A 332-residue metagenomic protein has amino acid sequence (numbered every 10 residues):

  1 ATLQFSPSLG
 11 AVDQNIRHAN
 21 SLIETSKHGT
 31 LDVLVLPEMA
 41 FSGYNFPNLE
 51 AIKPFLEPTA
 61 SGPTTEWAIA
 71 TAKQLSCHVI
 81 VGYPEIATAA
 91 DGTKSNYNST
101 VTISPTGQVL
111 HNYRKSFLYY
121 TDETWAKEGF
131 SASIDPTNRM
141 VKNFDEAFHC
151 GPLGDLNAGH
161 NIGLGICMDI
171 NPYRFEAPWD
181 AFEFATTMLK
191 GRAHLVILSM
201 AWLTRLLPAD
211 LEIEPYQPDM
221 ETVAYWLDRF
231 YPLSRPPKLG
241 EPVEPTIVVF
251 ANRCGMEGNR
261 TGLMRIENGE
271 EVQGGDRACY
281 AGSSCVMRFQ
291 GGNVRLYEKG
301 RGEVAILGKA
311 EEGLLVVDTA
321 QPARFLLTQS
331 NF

Functional and structural regions predicted by a protein language model:
A1-S6: Short beta-strand segments enriched in small/hydrophobic residues
P7-V12, R174: Acidic/histidine-rich helix-loop elements that form or flank divalent-metal/phosphate-binding sites at the catalytic
V12, S21-S116, Y120-T121, W202-I247 (+1 more regions): Cys-nucleophile CN-hydrolase/nitrilase-fold catalytic domain and related Cys-dependent amidase chemistry that acts on
I16-L31, P152, E183-K190: Short amphipathic alpha-helices and their capping/turn segments at secondary-structure boundaries
G62-I80, N171-G308: CN hydrolase (nitrilase-like) catalytic-core segments centered on the catalytic cysteine and neighboring Lys/Glu
A70, I86-L195, S199-M200, L207-T222 (+2 more regions): Active-site catalytic loop in hydrolytic enzyme cores
A90-G92, G258-L263, L326-L327: Short, solvent-exposed polar/charged micro-motifs at secondary-structure junctions
G291-F332: Metal-dependent phosphoester-hydrolase catalytic domains
